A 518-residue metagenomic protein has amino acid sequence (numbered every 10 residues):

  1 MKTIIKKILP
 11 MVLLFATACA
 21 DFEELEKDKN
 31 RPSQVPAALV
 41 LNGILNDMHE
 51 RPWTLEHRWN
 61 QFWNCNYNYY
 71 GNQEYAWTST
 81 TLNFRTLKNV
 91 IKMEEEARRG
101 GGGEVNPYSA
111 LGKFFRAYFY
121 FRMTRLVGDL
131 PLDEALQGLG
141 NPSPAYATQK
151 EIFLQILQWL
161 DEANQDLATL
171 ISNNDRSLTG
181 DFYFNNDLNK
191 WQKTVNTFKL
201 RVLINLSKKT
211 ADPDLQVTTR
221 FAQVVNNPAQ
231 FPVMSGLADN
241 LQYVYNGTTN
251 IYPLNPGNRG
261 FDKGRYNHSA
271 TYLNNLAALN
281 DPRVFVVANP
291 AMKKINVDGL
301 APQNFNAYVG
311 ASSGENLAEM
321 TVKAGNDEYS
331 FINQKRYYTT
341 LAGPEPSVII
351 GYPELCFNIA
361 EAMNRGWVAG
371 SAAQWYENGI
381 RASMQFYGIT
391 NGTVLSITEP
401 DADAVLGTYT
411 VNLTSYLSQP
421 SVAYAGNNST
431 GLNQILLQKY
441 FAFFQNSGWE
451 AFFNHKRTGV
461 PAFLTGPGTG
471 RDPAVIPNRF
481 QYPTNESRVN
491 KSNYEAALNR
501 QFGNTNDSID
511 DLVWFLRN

Functional and structural regions predicted by a protein language model:
M1-K29: Bacterial Sec-dependent N-terminal signal peptides
L13, Q223-V224, H455: Short secondary-structure subsegments characteristic of cysteine-rich extracellular domains
C19-N68, Q73-A76, T81-F84, K92 (+2 more regions): Membrane-proximal, proline-rich intrinsically disordered regions
P52-W59, G128-L130, G448-E450: Beta-strand acidic-aromatic groove motif in beta-rich domains, primarily in extracellular
Q61-N391, A425-T430, Q438: Structured, solvent-exposed acidic/aromatic patches
M384-N518: C-terminal functional modules
